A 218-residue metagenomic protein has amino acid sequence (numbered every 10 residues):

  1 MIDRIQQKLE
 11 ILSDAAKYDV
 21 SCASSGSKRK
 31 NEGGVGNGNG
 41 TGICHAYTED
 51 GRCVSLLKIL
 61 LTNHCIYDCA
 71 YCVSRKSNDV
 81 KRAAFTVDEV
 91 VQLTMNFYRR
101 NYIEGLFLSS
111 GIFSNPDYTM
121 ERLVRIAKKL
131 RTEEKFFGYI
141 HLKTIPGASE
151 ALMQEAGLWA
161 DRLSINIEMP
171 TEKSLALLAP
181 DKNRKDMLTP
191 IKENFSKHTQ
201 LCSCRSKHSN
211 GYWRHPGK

Functional and structural regions predicted by a protein language model:
M1-H64: Flexible, acidic/Gly-rich N-terminal and inter-domain linker regions that tether and position cofactor-handling modules
L56, C69, L108, I165: Conserved, mostly hydrophobic/aromatic
L57, F107-F113, G211-W213: Short glycine-rich or small-residue beta-strand-to-loop segments that form or flank ligand, phosphate, metal/Fe-S
L57-L60, D88-R99: Short, charged beta->alpha transition segments
I59-D88: Canonical Radical SAM [4Fe-4S] cluster-binding loop centered on the CxxxCxxC motif and its immediate flanking residues
S74-V80, L106-P116, I140: Short acidic, glycine/Ser/Thr-rich loop/turn "cap" segments at secondary-structure junctions
V91, S114-K218: Conserved AdoMet/S-adenosylmethionine-binding subsite of the radical SAM
L93-G111: Short Fe-S-cluster ligation motifs
